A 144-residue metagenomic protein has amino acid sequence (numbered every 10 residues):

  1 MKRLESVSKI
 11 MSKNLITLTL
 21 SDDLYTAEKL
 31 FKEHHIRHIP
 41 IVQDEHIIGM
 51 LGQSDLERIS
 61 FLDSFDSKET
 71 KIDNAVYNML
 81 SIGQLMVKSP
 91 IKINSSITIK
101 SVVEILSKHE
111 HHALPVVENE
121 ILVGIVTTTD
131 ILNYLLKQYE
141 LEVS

Functional and structural regions predicted by a protein language model:
M1-N14, G52-I91, V103-S107, T127-S144: Tandem CBS (Bateman) regulatory domains
K13, K32, R37-H38, R58: Basic side chains
L18-H35, V42-Q43, M86, K92-E110 (+3 more regions): The conserved cystathionine-beta-synthase
F31, I39-D55, L106, L114-T129: A glycine-centered beta-loop-beta connector
H38-D44, S64, E69: N-terminal short leaders/motifs
